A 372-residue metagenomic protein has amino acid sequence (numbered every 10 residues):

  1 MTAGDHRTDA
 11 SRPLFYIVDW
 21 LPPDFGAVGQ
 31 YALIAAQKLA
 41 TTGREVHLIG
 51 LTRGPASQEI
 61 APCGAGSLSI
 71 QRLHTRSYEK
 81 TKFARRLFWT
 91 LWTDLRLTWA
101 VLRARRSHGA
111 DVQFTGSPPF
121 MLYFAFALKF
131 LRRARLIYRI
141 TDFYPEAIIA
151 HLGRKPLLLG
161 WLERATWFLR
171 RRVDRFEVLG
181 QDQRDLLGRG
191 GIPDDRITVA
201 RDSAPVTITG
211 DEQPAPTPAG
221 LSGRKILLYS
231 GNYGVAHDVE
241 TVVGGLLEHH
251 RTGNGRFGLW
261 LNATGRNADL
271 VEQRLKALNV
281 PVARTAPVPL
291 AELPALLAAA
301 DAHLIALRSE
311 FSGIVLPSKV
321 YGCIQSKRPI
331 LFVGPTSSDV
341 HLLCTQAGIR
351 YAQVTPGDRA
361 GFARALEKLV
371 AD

Functional and structural regions predicted by a protein language model:
M1-P62, H249-T252: N-terminal subdomain of nucleotide-sugar transferases
T2, A61, G188, R196-V199 (+2 more regions): Acidic anion/phosphate-binding donor-loop and adjacent secondary structure in glycosyltransferase catalytic cores
T52, D182, A200-S203: Carbohydrate-associated surface elements
T90-T98, A110-A134, Y138-T141, P145-E146: An aromatic- and histidine-rich active-site surface loop
L102, F120-L131, R135, L157-V178: Membrane-proximal helix-turn-helix segments that form the acceptor-binding/catalytic region of lipid-linked
P216-H237, V242-L247: Conserved donor-binding/catalytic core segment of Leloir-type glycosyltransferases
R224, N254, W260-A263, A268-P294: Nucleotide-activated donor-binding/catalytic signature segment of Leloir-type glycosyltransferases, i.e., the conserved
H237, V282, P287-L296, H303-I324 (+1 more regions): Nucleotide-sugar-dependent
